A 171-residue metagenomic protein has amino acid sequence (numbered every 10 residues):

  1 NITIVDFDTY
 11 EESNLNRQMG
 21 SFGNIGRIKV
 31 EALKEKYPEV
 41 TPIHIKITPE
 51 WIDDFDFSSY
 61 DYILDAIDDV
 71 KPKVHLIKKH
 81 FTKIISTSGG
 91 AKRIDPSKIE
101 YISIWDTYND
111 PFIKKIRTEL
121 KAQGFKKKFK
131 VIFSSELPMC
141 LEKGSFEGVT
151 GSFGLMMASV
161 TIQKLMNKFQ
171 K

Functional and structural regions predicted by a protein language model:
N1-K171: Adenine nucleotide-associated cytosolic modules
